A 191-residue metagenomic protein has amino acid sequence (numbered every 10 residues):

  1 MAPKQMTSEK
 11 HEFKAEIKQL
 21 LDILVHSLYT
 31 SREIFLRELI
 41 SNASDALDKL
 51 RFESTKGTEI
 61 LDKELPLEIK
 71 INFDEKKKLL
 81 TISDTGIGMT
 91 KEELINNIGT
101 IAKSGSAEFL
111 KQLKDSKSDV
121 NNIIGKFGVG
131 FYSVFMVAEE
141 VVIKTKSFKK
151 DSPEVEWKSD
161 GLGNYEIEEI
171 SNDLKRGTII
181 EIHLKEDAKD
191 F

Functional and structural regions predicted by a protein language model:
M1-K185, D190: GHKL (Bergerat-fold) ATPase N-terminal catalytic module, capturing the glycine-rich phosphate-binding loop and acidic
